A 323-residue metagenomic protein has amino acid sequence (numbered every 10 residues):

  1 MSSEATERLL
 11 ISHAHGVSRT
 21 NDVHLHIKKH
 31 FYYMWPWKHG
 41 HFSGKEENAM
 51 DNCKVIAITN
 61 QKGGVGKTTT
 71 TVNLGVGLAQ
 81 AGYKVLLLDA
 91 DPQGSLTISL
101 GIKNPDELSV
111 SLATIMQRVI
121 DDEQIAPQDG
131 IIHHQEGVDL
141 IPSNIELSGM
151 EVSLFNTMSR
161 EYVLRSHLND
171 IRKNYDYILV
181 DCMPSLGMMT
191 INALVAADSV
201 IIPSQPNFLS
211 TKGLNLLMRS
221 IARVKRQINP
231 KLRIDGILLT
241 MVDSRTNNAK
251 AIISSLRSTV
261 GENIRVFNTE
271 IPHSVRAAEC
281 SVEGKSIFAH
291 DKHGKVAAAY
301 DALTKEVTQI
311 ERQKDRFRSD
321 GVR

Functional and structural regions predicted by a protein language model:
S3-R323: P-loop NTP-binding core
